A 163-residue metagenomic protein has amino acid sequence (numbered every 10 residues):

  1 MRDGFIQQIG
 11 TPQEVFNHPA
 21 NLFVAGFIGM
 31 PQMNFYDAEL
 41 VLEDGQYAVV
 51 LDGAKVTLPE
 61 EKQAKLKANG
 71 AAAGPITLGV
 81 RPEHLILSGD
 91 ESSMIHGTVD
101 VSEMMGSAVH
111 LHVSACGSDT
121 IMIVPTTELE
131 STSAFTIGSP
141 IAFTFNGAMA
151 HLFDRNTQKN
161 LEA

Functional and structural regions predicted by a protein language model:
M1-K55: Internal alpha/beta loop-helix hairpins
P31-F35, L42-A163: Non-catalytic connector elements of ABC transporters
